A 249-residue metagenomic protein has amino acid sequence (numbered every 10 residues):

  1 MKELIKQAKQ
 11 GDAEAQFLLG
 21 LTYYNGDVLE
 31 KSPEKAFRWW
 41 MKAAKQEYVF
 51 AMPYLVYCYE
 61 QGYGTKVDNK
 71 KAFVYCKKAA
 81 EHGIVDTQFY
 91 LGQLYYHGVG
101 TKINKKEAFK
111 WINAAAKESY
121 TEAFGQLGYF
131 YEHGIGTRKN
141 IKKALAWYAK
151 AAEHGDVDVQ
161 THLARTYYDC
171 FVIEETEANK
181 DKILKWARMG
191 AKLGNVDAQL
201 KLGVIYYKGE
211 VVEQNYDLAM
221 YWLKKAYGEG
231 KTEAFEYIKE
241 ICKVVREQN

Functional and structural regions predicted by a protein language model:
M1-G26, K42: N-terminal segments that cap or nucleate solenoid repeat domains
K9-D12, N25-D27, K45-V49, Q61-Y63 (+13 more regions): Short helix-capping/linker turns of helical repeat alpha-solenoids
F17, P53, V74, F89 (+8 more regions): TPR/TPR-like alpha-solenoid signature
L18-N25, L29, Y54-Q61, Y90-H97 (+4 more regions): Hydrophobic face of amphipathic alpha-helices that form TPR/SEL1-like repeat modules and related alpha-solenoid
K225-N249: Terminal, low-structured helical/coil segments at or just beyond the last alpha-helical repeat
